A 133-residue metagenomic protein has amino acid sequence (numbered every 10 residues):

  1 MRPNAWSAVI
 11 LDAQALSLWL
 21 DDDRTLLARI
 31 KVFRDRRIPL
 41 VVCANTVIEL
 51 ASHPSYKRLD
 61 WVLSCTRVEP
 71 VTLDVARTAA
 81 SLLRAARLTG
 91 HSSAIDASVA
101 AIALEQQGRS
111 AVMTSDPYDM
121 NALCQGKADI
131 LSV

Functional and structural regions predicted by a protein language model:
M1-N4, R29, L104-V133: Acidic, PIN/NYN-like endoribonuclease modules and their adjacent C-terminal/linker elements
M1-V42, I48-S64: Short, well-structured N-terminal submotif of metal-dependent ribonuclease cores
A15-L16, T46, V75, S98-V99 (+1 more regions): Alpha-helix capping/helix-boundary segments
R37-L40, C65-R67, Q106-A111: Short active-site oxyanion
L50, S92-A111: Acidic, metal-associated active-site segment
R67-L88, A97: Acidic catalytic patch
